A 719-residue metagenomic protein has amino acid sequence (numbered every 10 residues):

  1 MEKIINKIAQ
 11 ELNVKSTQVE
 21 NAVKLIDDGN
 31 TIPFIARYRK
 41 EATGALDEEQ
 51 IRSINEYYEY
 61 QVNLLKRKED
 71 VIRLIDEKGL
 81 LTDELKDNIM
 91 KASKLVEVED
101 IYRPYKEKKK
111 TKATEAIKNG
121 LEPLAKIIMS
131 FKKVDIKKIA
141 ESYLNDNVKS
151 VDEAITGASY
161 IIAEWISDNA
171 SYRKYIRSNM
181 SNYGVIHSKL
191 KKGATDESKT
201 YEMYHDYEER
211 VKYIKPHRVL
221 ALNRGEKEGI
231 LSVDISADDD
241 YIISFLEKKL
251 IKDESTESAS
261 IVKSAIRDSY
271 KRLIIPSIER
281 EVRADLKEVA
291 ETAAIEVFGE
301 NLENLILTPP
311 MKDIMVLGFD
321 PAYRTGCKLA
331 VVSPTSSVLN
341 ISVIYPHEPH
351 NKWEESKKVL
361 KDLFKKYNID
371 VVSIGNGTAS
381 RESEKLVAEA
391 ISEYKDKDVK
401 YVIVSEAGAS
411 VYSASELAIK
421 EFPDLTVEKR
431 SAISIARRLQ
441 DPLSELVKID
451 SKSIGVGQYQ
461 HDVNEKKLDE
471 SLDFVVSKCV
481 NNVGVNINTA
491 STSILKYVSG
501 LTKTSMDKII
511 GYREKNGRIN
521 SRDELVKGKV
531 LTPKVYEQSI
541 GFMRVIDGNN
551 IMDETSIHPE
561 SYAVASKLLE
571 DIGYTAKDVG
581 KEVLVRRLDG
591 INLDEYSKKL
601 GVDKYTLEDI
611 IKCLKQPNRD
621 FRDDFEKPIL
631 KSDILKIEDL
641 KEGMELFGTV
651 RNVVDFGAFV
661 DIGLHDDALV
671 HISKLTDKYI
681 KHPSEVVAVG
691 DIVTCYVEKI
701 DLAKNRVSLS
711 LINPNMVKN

Functional and structural regions predicted by a protein language model:
M1-E20, D27: Generic start-of-chain signal for non-secretory N-termini
I4, E56, N63-L80, M90 (+5 more regions): Long, highly charged, low-complexity intrinsically disordered interaction regions that mediate electrostatic DNA/RNA
K24-D27, E115-K118, A221-G225, I306-P310 (+16 more regions): Replace "in large, NTP-powered and nucleic-acid-processing enzymes" with "in large, NTP-powered factors and other
I35, I89-M90, E115-A116, G120 (+6 more regions): A short amphipathic alpha-helix within small helical-bundle interaction modules
Q50-S53, L64, E69-G318, A322-D424 (+1 more regions): Duplex nucleic acid-engaging cores and interfaces of nucleic-acid transaction enzymes
L74, N88, E99, G225-D238 (+3 more regions): Structured, non-catalytic alpha/beta "coupling" segments that mediate domain-domain communication and provide generic
S178-V185, F319-Y323, G377-A379, I403-V411 (+5 more regions): A glycine-rich phosphate-binding loop feature that marks nucleotide/adenosyl-phosphate handling sites
G548-N549, D553-N719: Single-stranded RNA-binding regions, centering on S1/OB-family and related RNA-binding modules
